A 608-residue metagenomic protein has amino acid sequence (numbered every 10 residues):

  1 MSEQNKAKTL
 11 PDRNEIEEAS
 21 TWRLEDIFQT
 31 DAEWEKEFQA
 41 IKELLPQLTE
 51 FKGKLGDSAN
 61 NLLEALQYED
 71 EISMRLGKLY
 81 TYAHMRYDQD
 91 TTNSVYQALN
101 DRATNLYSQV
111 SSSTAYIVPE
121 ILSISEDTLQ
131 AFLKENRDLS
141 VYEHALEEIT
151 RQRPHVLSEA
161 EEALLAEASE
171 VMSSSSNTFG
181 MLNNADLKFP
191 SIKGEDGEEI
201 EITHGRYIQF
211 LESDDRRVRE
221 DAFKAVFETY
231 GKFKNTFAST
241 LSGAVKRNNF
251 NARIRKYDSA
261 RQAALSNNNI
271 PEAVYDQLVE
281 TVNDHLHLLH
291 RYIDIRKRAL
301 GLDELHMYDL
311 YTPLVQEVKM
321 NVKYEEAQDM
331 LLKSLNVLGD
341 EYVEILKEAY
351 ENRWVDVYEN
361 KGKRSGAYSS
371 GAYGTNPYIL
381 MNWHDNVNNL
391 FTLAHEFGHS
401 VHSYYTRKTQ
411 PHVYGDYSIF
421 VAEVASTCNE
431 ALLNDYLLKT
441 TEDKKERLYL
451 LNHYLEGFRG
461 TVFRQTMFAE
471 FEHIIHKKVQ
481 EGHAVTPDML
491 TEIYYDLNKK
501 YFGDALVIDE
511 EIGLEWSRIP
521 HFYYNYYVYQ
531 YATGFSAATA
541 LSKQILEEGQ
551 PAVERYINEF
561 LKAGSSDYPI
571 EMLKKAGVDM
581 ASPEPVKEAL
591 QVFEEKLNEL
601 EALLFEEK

Functional and structural regions predicted by a protein language model:
M1-E317, L603-K608: A well-structured
E15-I16, E25, Q29, I117 (+13 more regions): C-terminal, non-catalytic "cap/extension" segments appended to globular domains
A299-V337, V343, W354, Y378 (+5 more regions): Long, K/E/R/D-enriched contiguous segments that form extended
M320-V322, V355-T375: Catalytic zinc-binding patch centered on the HExxH motif and its immediate surroundings that defines zinc-dependent
M320-Y324, A372-A394: Short pre-active-site segment immediately N-terminal to the catalytic Zn-binding motif
K333-E344, A367-S370, H399, S403-P411 (+1 more regions): Conserved helix-loop functional segments at active or binding sites
Y378-N382, T409-I419, L448-G457, H476-K478 (+1 more regions): Short beta-alpha connecting loops at secondary-structure transitions that line or flank enzyme active sites
F391, S403-T427: Post-HEXXH active-site segment of zinc metalloproteases
